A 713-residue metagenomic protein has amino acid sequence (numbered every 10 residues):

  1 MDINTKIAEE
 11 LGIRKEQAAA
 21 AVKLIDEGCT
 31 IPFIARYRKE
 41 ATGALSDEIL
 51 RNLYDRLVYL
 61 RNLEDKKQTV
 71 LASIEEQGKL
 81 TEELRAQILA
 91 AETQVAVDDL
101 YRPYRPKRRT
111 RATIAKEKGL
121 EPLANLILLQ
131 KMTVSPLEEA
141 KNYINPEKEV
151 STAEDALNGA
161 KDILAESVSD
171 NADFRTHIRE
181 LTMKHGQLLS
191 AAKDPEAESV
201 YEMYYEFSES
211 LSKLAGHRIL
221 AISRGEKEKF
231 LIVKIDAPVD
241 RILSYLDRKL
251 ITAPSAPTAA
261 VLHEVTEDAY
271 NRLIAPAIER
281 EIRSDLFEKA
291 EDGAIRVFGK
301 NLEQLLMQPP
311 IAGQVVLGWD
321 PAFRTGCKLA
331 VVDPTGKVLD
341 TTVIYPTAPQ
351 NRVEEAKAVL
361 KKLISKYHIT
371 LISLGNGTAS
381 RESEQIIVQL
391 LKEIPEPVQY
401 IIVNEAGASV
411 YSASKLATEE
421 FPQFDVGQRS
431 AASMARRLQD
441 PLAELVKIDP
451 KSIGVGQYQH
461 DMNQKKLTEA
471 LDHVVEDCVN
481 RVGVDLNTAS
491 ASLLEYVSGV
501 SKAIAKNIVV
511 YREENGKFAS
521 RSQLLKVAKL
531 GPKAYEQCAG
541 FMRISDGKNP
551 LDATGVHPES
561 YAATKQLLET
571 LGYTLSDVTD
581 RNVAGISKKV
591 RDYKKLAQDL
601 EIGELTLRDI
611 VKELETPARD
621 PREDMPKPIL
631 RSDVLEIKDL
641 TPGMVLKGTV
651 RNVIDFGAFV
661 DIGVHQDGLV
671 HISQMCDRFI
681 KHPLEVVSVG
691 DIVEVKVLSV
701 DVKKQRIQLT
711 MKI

Functional and structural regions predicted by a protein language model:
A18, T341-A348, L371, A413-V426 (+6 more regions): Short beta-alpha connecting loops at secondary-structure transitions that line or flank enzyme active sites
K23-D26, P103, I114-E117, A221-G225 (+16 more regions): Replace "in large, NTP-powered and nucleic-acid-processing enzymes" with "in large, NTP-powered factors and other
T30-I31, S46-E147, R481-D624, R631 (+3 more regions): Accessory alpha-helical DNA-binding modules that contact the DNA backbone or grooves
Y37-K39, L128, P238, P321 (+11 more regions): Short, ordered loop/turn segments at secondary-structure junctions
I49-N52, Y59, L63-G318, A322-Q423 (+1 more regions): Duplex nucleic acid-engaging cores and interfaces of nucleic-acid transaction enzymes
A96, I401, G407, S412-V482 (+1 more regions): Long, charge-rich intrinsically disordered scaffolds of nucleic-acid metabolism proteins
K141-A153, F207, Y245-Y270, I274 (+4 more regions): Low-complexity, acidic/Ser/Thr- and charged residue-rich accessory regions of DNA metabolism proteins
E180-L188, W319-F323, G377-A379, V403-V410 (+5 more regions): A glycine-rich phosphate-binding loop feature that marks nucleotide/adenosyl-phosphate handling sites
